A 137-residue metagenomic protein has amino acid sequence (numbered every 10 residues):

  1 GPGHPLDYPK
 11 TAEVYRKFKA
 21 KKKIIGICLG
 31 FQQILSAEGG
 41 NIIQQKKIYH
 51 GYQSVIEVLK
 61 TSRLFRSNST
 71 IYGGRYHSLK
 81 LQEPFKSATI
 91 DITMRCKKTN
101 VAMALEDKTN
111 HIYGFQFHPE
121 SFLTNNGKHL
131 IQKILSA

Functional and structural regions predicted by a protein language model:
G1-G26, F31-Q32, E38: Flexible gly/pro-rich beta->alpha loop and the following alpha-helix that scaffold active-site loops
Y8-A12, K86, G127-K128: Conserved strand-to-helix beginnings and helix N-cap segments that scaffold or border functional pockets
K17, I24, Q32, S36-I112 (+2 more regions): Pocket-forming structural segment of enzyme catalytic cores
F122-A137: Acyltransferase
